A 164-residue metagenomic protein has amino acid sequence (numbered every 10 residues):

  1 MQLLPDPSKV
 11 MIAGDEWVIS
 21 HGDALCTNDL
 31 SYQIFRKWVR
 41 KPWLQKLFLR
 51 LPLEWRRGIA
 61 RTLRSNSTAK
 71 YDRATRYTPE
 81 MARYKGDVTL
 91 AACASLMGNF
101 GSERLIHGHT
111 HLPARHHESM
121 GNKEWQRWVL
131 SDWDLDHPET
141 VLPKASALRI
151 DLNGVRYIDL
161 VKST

Functional and structural regions predicted by a protein language model:
M1-T164: Extended recognition/assembly regions associated with phosphoester-bond processing machinery
